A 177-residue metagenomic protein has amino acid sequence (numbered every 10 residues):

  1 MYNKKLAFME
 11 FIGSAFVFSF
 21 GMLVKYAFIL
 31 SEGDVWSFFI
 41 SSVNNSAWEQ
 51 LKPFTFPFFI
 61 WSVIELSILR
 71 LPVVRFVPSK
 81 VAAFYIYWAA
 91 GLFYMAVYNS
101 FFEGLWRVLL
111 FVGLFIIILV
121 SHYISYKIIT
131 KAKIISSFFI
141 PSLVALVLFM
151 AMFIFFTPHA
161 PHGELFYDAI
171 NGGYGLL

Functional and structural regions predicted by a protein language model:
M1-G13: N-terminal membrane topogenic signal
F16-G33, F153-A160: Alpha-helical transmembrane segments of multi-pass membrane proteins
G21, K25, W61, E65 (+1 more regions): Small-polar-interrupted transmembrane alpha-helices in polytopic inner-membrane proteins
F39-K52, Y174-L177: Short aromatic-rich membrane-water interface segments that cap or initiate transmembrane helices in multi-pass membrane
K52-E65, F115-Y126: Hydrophobic cores of alpha-helical transmembrane segments in multi-pass inner/ER membrane proteins, independent
F84-G91, L110-Y126, L148-M150: Hydrophobic alpha-helical membrane segments
V97-V108: Membrane-interface helix caps and helix-loop-helix hairpins in membrane proteins
I129-L177: Terminal transmembrane helical module of multi-pass membrane proteins
